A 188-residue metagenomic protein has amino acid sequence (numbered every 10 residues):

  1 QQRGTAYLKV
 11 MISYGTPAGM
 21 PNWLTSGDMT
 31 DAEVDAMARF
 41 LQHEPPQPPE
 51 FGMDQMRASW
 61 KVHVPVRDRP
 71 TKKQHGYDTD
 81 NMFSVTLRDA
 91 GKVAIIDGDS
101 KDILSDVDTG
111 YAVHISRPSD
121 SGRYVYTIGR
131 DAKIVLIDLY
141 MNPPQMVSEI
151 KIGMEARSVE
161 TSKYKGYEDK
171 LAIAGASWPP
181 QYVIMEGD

Functional and structural regions predicted by a protein language model:
Q1-P46: Extracytoplasmic electron-transfer domains, predominantly the class I c-type cytochrome c fold
V62, D102-V107, P143-I150: A short beta-strand motif characteristic of beta-propeller blades
H75, R117-P118, E160: Conserved beta-strand position repeated across blades of beta-propeller domains
D80-N81, S121-R123, Y164, E168-K170: Short coil/turn segments that connect the beta-strands within blades of beta-propeller domains
S84, Y126, A172-I173: Structural core positions within WD40/WD-like beta-propeller blades
K92-V93, K133-V135, P179-Y182: Structural signal for beta-propeller blades
D97-K101, L139-N142, E186-D188: Short loop/turn segments that connect beta-strands within beta-propeller blades
T109-V113, K151-R157, D188: Short coil/turn segments at the loop-to-beta-strand junctions that recur within blades of beta-propeller repeat folds
